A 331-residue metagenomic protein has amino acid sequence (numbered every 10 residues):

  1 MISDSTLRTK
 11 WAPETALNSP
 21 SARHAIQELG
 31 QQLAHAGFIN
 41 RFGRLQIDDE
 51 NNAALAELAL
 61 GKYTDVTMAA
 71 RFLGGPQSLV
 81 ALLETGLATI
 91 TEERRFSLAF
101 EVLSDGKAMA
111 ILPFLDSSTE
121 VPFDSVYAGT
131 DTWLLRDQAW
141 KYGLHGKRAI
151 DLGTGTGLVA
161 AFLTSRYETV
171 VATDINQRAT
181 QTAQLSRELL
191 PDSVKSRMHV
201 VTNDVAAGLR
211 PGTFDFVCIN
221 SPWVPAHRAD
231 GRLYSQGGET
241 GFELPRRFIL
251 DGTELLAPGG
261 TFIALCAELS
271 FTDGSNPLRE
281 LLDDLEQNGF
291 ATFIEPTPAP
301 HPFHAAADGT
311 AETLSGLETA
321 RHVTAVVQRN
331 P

Functional and structural regions predicted by a protein language model:
D4-K107: N-terminal auxiliary segments of SAM/dcSAM-dependent transferases
Q77, Q177-R178, E243: Short alpha-helical
I90-F162: SAM-dependent Rossmann-like transferase core, predominantly class I methyltransferases with a strong bias toward
F114-D116, V201-N203, E295-T297: Conserved beta-strand termini and adjacent loop/short-helix elements that scaffold enzyme active sites in alpha/beta
G129-I219, V224-D230, L269: Conserved SAM/SAH cofactor-binding pocket of Class I
S221-R247: Mobile active-site "lid"/loop adjacent to the S-adenosyl-L-methionine
F242-P300: Conserved Class I SAM-dependent methyltransferase catalytic core
D308-P331: Core SAM-dependent methyltransferase catalytic element
